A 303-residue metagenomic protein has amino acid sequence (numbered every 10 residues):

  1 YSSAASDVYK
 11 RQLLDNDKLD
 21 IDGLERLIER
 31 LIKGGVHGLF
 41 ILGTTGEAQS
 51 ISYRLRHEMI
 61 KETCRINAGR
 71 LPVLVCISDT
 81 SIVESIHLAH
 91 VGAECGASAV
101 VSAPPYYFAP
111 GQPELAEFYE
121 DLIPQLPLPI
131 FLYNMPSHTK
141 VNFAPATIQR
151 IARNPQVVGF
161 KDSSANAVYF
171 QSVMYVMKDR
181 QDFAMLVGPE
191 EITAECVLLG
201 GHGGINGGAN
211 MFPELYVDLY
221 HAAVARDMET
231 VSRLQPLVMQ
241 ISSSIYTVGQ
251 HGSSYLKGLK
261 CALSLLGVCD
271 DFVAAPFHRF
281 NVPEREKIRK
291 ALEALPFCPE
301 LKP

Functional and structural regions predicted by a protein language model:
Y1-A5, Y9: Single conserved hydrophobic/aromatic residue that forms the stacking wall/gate of nucleotide- or nucleobase-binding
S6-D7, H37-G38, P72-L74, S98-V101 (+4 more regions): Structural preference for beta-strand elements that scaffold enzyme active sites
L13-N142: Active-site beta->alpha loop and helix N-cap motifs at the rims of alpha/beta catalytic domains
L24, R56, I60, S85 (+4 more regions): A general structural signal for well-ordered alpha-helical segments in protein cores
K33, A194-P303: Structured C-terminal cap/extension of enzyme domains
V75-S78, S163, L186-V187, N206 (+2 more regions): Active-site-adjacent beta-strand anchor residues
P124-Q125, H138-S242: Catalytic alpha/beta core domains of metabolic enzymes, predominantly
